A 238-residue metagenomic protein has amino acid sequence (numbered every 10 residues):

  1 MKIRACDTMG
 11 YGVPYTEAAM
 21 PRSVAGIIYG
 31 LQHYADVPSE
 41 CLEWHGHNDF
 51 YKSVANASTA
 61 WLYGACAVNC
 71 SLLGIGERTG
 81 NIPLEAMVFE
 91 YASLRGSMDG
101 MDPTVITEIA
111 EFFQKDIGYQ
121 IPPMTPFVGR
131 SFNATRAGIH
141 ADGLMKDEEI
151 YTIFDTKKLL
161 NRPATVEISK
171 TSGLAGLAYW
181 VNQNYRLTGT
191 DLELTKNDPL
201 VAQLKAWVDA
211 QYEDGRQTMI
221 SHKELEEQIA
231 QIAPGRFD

Functional and structural regions predicted by a protein language model:
M1-E40, S58-A65: Alpha/beta enzyme core
I3-A5, E40-G46, V68-C70, M87: Hydrophobic faces of well-ordered beta-strands that scaffold small-molecule active sites in alpha/beta enzyme cores
C6-Y11, H45-Y51, L73: Active-site beta-loop-alpha junctions enriched in small/polar residues
D7, L62-P83: Glycine-rich phosphate-binding active-site loops on the catalytic face of alpha/beta enzymes
E17, G76-D102: C-terminal helical cap(s) of enzyme catalytic domains, especially alpha/beta-barrels
M20, V24, S53, I106: Aromatic/hydrophobic pocket-lining residues that form the small-molecule binding cavity in soluble enzyme cores
F50-Y63, I82: Catalytic cores of alpha/beta
Y91, G96-D238: A mid-to-C-terminal "edge-of-domain" accessory segment
